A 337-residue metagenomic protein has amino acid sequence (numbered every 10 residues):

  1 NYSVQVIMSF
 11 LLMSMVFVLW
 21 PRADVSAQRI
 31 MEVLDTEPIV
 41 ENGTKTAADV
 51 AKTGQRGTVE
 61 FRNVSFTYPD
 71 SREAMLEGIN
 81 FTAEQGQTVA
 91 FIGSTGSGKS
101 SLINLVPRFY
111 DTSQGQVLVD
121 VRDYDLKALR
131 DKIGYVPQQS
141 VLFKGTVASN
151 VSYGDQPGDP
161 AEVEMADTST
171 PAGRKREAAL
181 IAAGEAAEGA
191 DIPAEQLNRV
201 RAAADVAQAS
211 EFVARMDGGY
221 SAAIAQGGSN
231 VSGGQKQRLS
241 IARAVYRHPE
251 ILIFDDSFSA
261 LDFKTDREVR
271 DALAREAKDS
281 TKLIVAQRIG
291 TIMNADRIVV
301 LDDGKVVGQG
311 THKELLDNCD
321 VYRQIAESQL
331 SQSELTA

Functional and structural regions predicted by a protein language model:
V6-V33: Cytosolic ends of transmembrane helices, especially the final helix of ABC transmembrane type-1 domains
S9, V16, V33-T36, A295 (+1 more regions): Amphipathic, soluble alpha-helical interaction motifs
L12-M13, G43, Y153: General structural signal for alpha-helix termini and helix-helix connectors
V16, E32-K45, P69, A209-A214 (+1 more regions): Short intracellular "coupling" helices and adjacent cytoplasmic loop segments at the cytosolic face of multi-pass
V50-A337: ABC-type nucleotide-binding domain
